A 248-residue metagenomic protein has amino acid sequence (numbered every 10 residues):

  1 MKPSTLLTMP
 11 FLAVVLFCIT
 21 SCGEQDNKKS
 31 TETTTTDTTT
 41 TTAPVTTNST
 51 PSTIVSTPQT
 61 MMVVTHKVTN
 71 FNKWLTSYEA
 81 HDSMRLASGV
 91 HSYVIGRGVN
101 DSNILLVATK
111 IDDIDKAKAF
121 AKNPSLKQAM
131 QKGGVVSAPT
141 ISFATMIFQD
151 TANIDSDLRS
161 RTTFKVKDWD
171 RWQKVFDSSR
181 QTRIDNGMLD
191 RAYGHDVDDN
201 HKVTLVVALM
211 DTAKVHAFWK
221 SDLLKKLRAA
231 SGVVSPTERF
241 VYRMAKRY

Functional and structural regions predicted by a protein language model:
M1-P10: Bacterial N-terminal signal peptides that target proteins for export
F11-L16: Hydrophobic helical h-region of N-terminal Sec-dependent signal peptides in bacterial secretory/periplasmic proteins
F17-S21: C-terminal motif of bacterial Sec signal peptides marking the signal peptidase cleavage site
G23-Y248: Short S/T/G/P-rich N-terminal loop/turn motif that feeds into the first structured element of a domain
